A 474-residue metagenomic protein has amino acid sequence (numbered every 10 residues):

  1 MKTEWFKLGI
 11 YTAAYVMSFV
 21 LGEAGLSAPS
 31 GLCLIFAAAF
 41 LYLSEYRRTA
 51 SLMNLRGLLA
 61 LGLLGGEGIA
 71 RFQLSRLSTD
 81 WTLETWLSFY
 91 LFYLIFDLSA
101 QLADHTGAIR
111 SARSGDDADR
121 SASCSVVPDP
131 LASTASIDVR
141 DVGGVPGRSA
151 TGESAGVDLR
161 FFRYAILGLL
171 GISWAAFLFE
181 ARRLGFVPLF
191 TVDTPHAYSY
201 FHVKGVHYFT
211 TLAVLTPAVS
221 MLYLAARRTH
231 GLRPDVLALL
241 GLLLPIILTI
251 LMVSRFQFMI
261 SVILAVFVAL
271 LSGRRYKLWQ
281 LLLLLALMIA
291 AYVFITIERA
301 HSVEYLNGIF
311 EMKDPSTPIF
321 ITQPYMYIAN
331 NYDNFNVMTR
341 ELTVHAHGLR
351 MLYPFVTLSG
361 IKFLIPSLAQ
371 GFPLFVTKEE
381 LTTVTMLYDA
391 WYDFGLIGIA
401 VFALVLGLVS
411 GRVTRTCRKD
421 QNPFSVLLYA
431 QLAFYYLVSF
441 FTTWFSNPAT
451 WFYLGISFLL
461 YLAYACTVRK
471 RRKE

Functional and structural regions predicted by a protein language model:
M1-S136, A238, L242, S261-V293 (+2 more regions): N-terminal "leader" segments that precede or initiate the main folded domain
T3-L8, L26-L41, D158-R160, T229-D235 (+3 more regions): Hydrophobic alpha-helical transmembrane segments
W5, G9-M17, L170, T216 (+5 more regions): Hydrophobic, lipid-facing residues on alpha-helical transmembrane segments of integral membrane proteins
L21-G31, L102-Y276, M288-Y305: Membrane-embedded catalytic interface detector for glycan/lipid assembly enzymes
F36-Y46, L215-T229, V401-T416, R471: Hydrophobic, aromatic-rich transmembrane alpha-helices and their immediate juxtamembrane boundary segments
D193-V203, A291-G407: Small-residue-enriched transmembrane helix-hairpin modules in multi-pass membrane proteins
A238-L240, M259, L281-L282, A400-V401 (+1 more regions): Hydrophobic alpha-helical transmembrane segments
E379-E474: Hydrophobic alpha-helical segments
